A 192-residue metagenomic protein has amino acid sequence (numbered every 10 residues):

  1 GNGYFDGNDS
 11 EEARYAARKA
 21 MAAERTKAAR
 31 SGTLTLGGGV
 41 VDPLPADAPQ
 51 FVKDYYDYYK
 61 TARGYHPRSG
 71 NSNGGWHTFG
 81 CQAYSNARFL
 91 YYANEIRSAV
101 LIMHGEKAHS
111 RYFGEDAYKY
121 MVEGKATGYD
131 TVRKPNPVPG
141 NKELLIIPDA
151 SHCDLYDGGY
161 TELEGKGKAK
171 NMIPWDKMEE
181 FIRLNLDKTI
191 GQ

Functional and structural regions predicted by a protein language model:
G1-T61: Alpha/beta-hydrolase-fold enzymes
R63-Y84: Hydrophobic, aromatic-rich cap/lid helix
A83-R97: The feature captures the conserved acid-bearing segment of alpha/beta-hydrolase catalytic domains
R88, H104-D116, K125, Y129: Conserved alpha/beta-hydrolase "acid-adjacent" motif
I96, I102-H104: Short beta-strand/loop motif that positions the catalytic acidic residue of the alpha/beta-hydrolase fold
M121-C153: Catalytic histidine neighborhood in serine/cysteine hydrolases with alpha/beta-hydrolase-type architecture
I147-N171: Catalytic histidine-centered segment of alpha/beta-hydrolase-like enzymes
K177-T189: C-terminal alpha-helix
